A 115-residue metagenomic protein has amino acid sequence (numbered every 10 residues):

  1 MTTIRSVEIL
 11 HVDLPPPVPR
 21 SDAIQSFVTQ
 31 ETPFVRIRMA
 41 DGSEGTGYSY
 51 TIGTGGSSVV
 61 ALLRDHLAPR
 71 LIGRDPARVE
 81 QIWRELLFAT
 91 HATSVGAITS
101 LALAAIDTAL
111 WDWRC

Functional and structural regions predicted by a protein language model:
M1-D41, T46-I52: Structured beta-strand/loop patches that form or line metal/cofactor-binding pockets in enzymes
R38, S43-C115: Metal- or metallocofactor-binding catalytic centers and their adjacent structured scaffolds across diverse enzyme
